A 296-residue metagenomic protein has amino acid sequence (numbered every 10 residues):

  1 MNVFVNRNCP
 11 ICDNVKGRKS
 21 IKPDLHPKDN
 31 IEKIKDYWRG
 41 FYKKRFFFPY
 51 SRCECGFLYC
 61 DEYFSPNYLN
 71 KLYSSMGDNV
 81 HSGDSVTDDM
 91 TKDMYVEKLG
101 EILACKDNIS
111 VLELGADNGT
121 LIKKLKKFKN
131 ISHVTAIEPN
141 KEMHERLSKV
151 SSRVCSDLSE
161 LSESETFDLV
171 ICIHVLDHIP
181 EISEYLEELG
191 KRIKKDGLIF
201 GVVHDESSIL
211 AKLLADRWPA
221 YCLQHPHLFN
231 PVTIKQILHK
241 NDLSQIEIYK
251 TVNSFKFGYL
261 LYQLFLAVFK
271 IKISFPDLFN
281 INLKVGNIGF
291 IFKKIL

Functional and structural regions predicted by a protein language model:
M1-E165, L169-I173, S183-L186, K250-N253 (+2 more regions): Conserved N-terminal segment of class I S-adenosyl-L-methionine
P23-I34, G201-H227, V232-I237: Short, glycine-/aromatic-enriched active-site segment of Class I SAM-dependent methyltransferases
P23-N30, I246-K270: Conserved catalytic loop of SAM-dependent methyltransferase domains
I31-D36, S75-S82, L214-C222, Y262-F269: Short glycine/proline- and charge-enriched loop/turn segments that cap or connect secondary-structure elements
H174-H178: A short His-aromatic
P180-E184, A211: Short N-terminal helix/helix-N-cap motif within the alpha/beta-hydrolase-1
S183-L198: A short glycine-rich, Lys/Arg-flanked "PGG" loop and its adjoining helix->strand segment in the class I
